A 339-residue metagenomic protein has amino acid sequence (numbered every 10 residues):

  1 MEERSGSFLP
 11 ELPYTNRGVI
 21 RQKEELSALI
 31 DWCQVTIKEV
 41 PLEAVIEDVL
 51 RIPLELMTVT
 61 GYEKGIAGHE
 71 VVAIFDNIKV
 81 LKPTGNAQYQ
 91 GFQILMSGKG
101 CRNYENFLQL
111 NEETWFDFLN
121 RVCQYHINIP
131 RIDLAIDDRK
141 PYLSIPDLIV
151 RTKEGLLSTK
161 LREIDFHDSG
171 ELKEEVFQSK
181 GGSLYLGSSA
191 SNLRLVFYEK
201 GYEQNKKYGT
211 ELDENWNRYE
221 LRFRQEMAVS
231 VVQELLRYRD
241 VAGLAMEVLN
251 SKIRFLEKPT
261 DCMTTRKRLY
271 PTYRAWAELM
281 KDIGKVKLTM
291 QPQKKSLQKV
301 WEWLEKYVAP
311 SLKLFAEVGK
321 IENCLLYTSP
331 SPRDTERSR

Functional and structural regions predicted by a protein language model:
M1-K295, W303-S329, R339: Structured, helix-rich domain cores that form ligand/interaction pockets
V300: Residues in the recognition helix of alpha-helical DNA-binding motifs
P330-D334: Short, small-residue-biased leader/transition segments that mark boundaries at the very start of proteins
